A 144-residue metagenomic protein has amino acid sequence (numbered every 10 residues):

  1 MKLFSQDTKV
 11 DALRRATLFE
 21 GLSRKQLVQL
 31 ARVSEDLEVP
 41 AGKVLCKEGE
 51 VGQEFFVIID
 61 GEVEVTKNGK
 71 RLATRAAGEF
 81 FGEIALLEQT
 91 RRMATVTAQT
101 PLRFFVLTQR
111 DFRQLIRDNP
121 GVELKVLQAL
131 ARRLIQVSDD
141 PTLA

Functional and structural regions predicted by a protein language model:
M1-A144: Cytosolic regulatory regions built on CNB/CRP/Popeye-like sensor folds
